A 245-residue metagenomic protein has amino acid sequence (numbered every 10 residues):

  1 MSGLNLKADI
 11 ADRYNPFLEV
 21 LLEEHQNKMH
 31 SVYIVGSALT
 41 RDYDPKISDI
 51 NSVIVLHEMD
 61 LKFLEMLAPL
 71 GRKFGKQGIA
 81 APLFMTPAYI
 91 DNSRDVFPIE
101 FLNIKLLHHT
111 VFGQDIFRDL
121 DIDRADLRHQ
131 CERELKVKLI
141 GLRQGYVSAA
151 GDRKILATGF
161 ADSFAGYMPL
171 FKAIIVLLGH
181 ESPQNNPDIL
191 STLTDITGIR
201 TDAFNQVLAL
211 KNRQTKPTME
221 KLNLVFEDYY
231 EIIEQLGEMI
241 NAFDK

Functional and structural regions predicted by a protein language model:
M1-Y33: Helical scaffold of the NTase/Pol beta-like nucleotidyltransferase catalytic core
G3, D9, E65-T158: Conserved NTP/Mg2+-binding pocket subregion across the NTase superfamily
L6-I10, F63, T218, V225: Residue-level preference for long, well-ordered alpha-helices that form the structural scaffold of enzyme catalytic
R13-V20, M66-P69, D228: Long, highly charged amphipathic alpha-helices
Y14, Q114, D121, A125-K245: Conserved nucleotidyltransferase catalytic core and NTase-mimicking acidic/glycine-rich helix/loop elements in nucleic
N27, S48, Q77: Structured loop/turn residues at beta-strand edges in well-structured enzyme cores
Y33-P69, A81-P87: Catalytic metal-binding acidic patch
